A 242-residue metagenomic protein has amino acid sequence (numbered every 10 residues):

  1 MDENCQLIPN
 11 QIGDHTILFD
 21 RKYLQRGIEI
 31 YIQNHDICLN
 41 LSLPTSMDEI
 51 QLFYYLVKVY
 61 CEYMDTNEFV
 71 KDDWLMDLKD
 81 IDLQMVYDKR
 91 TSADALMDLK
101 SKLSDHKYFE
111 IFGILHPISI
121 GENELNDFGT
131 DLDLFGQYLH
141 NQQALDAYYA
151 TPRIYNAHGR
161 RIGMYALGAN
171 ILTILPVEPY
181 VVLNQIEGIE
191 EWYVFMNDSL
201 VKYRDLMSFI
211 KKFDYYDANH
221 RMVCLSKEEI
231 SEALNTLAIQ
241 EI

Functional and structural regions predicted by a protein language model:
D2, E62, S104-D105, H140 (+1 more regions): Generic surface-pattern signal
E3-D48: Short, intrinsically disordered low-complexity segments
F19-R21, I32-N34, L41-L43, V70-K71 (+4 more regions): Surface-exposed beta-strand edges and flanking loops
Q25-G27, L75, L200: Short, solvent-exposed loop/turn motifs
I28-I32, L78-L83, F195: Short amphipathic beta-strand/extended segments with alternating polar/hydrophobic composition
T45, E49-W74: Acidic, low-complexity cytosolic segments
D73-G136: Mixed-charge (acidic/basic) macromolecular-recognition segments
Y108-I242: C-terminal interaction module
